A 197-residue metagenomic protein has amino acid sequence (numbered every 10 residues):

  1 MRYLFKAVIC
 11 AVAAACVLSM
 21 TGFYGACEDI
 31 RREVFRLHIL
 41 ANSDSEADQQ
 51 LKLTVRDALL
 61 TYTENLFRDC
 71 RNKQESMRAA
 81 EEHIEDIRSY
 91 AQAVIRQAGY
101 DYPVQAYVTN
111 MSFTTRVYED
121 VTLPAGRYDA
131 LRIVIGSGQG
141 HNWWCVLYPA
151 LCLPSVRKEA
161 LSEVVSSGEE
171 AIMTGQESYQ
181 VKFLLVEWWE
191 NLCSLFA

Functional and structural regions predicted by a protein language model:
F5-G22: Hydrophobic membrane-insertion alpha-helices, especially the h-region of bacterial N-terminal signal peptides
S19-R32: Aromatic-capped interface at the extracytoplasmic side of an N-terminal signal-anchor transmembrane helix
R32, R36-D69: Short extracytoplasmic
H38-E46, C70-E82, V134: Second-shell loop/turn segments in exported
R56, L60-R68, E85-R96, Y100 (+1 more regions): Sec-exported extracytoplasmic/periplasmic mature domains
M77-N142, V146: Mid-length scaffold segments of soluble, non-membrane domains
D120-Y179: Soluble extracytoplasmic domains of inner/organellar membrane proteins
S167-A197: C-terminal partner/receptor-binding element of secreted or periplasmic proteins
